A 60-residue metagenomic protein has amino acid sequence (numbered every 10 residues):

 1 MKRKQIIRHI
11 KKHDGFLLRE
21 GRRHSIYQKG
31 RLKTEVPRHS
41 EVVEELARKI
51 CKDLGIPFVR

Functional and structural regions predicted by a protein language model:
M1-E20, Q28-R60: Basic nucleic-acid-binding interfaces
S25: A cross-family detector of function-defining hotspots
